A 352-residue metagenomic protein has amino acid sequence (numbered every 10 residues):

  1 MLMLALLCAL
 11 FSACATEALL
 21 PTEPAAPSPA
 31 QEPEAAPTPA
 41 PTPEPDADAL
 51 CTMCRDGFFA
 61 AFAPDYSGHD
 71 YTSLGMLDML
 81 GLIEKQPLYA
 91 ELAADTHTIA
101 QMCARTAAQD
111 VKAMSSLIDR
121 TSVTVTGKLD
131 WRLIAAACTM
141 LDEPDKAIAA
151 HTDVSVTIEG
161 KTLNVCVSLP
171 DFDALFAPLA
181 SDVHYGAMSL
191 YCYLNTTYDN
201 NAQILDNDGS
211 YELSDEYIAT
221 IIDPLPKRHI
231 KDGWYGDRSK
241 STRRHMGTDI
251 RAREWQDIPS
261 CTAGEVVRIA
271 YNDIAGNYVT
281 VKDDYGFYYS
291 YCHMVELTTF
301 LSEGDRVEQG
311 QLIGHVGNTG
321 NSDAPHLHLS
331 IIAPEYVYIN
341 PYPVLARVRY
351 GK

Functional and structural regions predicted by a protein language model:
M1-L7: Sec-dependent N-terminal signal peptides
S12-A13: C-terminal motif of bacterial Sec signal peptides marking the signal peptidase cleavage site
P21-L225: Non-catalytic extracellular/periplasmic "stalk" and linker regions immediately N-terminal to catalytic or recognition
G160, D284-G286, Y336: Glycine-centered tight beta-turn/hairpin loop motif at sheet-sheet or coil-to-beta transitions
S189-N277, Q309: Surface-exposed, glycine-biased beta-strand/turn segments
G233, I269-A270, M294, V316-T319: Residue-level recognition of beta-strand microenvironments
H245-M246, S260-F300, P325-S330: Zn2+-dependent peptidoglycan hydrolase active-site motif and core
V279-K282, D305-K352: Conserved, short, structured surface segments that act as functional micro-motifs
